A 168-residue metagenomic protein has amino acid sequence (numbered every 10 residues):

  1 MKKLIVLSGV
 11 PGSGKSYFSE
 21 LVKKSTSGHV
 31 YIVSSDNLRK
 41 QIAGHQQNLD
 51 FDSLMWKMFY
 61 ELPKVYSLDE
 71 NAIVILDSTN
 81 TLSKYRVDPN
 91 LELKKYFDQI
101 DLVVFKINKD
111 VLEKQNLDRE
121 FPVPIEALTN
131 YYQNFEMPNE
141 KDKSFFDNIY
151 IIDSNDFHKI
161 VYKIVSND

Functional and structural regions predicted by a protein language model:
K2-S8, S13, L21, S27 (+1 more regions): Conserved GTP-binding G-domain of TRAFAC-class P-loop NTPases and closely related GTPase folds
S16-A72, E113: Conserved substrate/cofactor phosphate-moiety recognition/catalytic segment in nucleotide-dependent phosphotransferases
V30-I32, I100-L102, N148-I151: Conserved beta-strand scaffold positions in the cores of enzyme catalytic domains, especially in NTP/NDP-utilizing
N37-R39, N80-T81, K106-V111, D156-F157: Conserved nucleotide-binding/hydrolysis micro-motifs of P-loop NTPases
V65-D69, L93-Y96, D142-K143: Conserved catalytic network of the ASCE P-loop NTPase/AAA+ motor domain
I73-S78, L102: Short catalytic-loop micro-motif centered on adjacent basic/acidic residues
L76-P89: Acidic, metal-coordinating catalytic cores used for nucleic-acid/nucleotide bond scission and strand-transfer chemistry
Y96-Q115: Conserved phosphate-donor/acceptor-positioning beta-strand/loop module used by diverse small-molecule
